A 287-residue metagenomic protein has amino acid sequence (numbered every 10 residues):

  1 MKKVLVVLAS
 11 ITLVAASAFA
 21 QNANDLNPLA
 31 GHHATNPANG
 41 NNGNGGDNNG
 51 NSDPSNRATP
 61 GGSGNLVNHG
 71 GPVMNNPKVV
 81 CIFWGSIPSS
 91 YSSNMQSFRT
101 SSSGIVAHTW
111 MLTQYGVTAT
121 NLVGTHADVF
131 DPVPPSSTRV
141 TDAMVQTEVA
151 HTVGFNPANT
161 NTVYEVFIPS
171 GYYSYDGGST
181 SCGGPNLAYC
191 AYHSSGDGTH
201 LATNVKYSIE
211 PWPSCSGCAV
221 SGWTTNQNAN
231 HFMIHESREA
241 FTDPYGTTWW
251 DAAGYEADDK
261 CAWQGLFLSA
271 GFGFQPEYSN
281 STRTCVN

Functional and structural regions predicted by a protein language model:
V4-V7, L13-V14, A18-V67, W84 (+2 more regions): N-terminal zymogen propeptides
G64, N75-S90: Fold-level signature of zinc-dependent metallopeptidase catalytic domains
N75-V79, N159-Y164, T203-K206: Loop/turn elements at helix/coil->beta-strand transitions in domains of secreted/extracellular proteins
C81, H231-D243: Active-site recognition of the HExxH zinc-binding catalytic motif
S86-P88, G171-Y173, Y245-T247: Acidic glycine-/aspartate-rich tracts in secreted/extracellular proteins
I87-V133: Active-site-surrounding "flap" and adjacent substrate/cofactor-binding loops of secreted or lumenal enzymes, prototyped
L122-S195: Active-site-proximal segments of metallohydrolase catalytic domains
S181-Q227, D243-N287: Metalloprotease/metallohydrolase-associated module, dominated by Zn2+-dependent proteases
